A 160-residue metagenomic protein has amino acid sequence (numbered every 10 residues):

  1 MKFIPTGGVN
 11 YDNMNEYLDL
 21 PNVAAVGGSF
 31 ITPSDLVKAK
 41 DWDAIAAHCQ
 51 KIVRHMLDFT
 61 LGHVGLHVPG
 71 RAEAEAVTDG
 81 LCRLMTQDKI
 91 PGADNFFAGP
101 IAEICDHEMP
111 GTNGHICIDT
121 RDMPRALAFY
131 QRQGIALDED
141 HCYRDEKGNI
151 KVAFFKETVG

Functional and structural regions predicted by a protein language model:
M1, V9-A24: Catalytic cores of alpha/beta
K2-G7, A24-G28, V64, I116: Hydrophobic faces of well-ordered beta-strands that scaffold small-molecule active sites in alpha/beta enzyme cores
E16-Y17, K51, F129: Well-formed, non-transmembrane alpha-helical positions, independent of function
N22-A44: Glycine-rich phosphate-binding active-site loops on the catalytic face of alpha/beta enzymes
A46, L57, L66, F97 (+2 more regions): Vicinal oxygen chelate
R54-T78, G111-T120: N-terminal beta-strand motif that seeds the catalytic metal site of vicinal oxygen chelate
G70-M85, R125-G134: Amphipathic alpha-helical segments
T112-C142: Mid-chain, well-packed structural core segment of small domains
